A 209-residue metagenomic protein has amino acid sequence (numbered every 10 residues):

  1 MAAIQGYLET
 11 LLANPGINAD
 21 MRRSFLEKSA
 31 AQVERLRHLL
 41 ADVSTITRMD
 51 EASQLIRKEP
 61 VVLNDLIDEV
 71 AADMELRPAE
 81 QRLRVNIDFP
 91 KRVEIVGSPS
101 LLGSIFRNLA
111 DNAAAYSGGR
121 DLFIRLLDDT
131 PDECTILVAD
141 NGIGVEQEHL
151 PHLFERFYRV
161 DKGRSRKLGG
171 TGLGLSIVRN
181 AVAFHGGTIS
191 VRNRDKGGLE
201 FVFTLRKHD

Functional and structural regions predicted by a protein language model:
L12-A19: Short acidic helix/loop segment immediately C-terminal to the autophosphorylated histidine in two-component histidine
K28-L36: Short alpha-helical segment of the dimerization/phosphotransfer core of two-component systems
R57-P60, R84-E94, D129: Conserved catalytic submotifs in the C-terminal HATPase_c
A113-A114: Short helix-loop "hinge" at the ATP-lid/N-box region of the Bergerat-fold HATPase_c
R120, G186-G187: Conserved glycine-rich
D121-D132: Short beta-strand/loop element within the Bergerat-fold HATPase_c
V145-R159: Short conserved segment of the HATPase_c
